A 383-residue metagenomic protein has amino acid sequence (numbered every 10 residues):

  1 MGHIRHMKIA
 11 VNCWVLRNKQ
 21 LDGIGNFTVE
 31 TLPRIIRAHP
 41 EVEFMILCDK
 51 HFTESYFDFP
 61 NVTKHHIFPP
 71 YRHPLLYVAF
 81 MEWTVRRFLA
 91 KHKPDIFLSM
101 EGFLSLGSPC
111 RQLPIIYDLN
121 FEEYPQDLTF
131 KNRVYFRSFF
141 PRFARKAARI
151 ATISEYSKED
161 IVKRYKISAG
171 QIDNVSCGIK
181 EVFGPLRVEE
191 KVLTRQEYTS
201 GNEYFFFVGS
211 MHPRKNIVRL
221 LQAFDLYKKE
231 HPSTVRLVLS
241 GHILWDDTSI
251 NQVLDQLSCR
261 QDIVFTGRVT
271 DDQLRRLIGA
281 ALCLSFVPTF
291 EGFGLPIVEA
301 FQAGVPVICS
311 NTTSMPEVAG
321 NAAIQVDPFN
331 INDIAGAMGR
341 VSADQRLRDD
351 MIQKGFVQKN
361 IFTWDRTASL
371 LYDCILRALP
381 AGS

Functional and structural regions predicted by a protein language model:
M1-S383: Carbohydrate transferase catalytic cores enriched for Leloir-type hexosyltransferases
